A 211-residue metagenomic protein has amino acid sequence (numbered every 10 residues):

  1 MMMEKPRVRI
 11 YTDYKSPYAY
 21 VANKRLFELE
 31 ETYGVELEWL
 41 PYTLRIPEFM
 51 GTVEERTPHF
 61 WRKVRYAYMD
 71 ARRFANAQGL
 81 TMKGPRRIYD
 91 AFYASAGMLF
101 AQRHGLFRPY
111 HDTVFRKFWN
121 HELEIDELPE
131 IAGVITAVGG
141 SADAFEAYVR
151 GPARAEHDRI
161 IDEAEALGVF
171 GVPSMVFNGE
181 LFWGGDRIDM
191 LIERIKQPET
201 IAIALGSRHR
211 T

Functional and structural regions predicted by a protein language model:
E4-V35, T113-T211: C-terminal cap of thioredoxin/glutaredoxin-like
Y14, Y18-F118, A202-R210: Structural alpha/beta surface segment adjacent to cysteine/selenocysteine redox centers across thiol/disulfide enzymes
